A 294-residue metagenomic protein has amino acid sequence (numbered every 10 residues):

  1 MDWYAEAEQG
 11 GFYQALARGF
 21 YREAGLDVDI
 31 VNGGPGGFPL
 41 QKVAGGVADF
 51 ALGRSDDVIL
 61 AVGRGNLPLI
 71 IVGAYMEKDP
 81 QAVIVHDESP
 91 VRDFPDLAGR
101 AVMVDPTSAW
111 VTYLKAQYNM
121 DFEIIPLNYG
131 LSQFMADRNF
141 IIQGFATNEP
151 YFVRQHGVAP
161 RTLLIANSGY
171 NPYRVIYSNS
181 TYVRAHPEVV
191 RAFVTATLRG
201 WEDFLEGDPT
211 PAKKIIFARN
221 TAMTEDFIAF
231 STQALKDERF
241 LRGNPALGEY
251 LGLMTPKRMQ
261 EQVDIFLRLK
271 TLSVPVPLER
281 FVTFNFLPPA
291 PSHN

Functional and structural regions predicted by a protein language model:
M1-L127, L131-G144, L163-L164: Short, glycine-/small- and polar/acidic-enriched structural segments that line small-molecule recognition paths
D2, Y75-I84, R154-H186, V190 (+4 more regions): Periplasmic-binding protein-like
E8, A17, G36-P39, R54-D57 (+10 more regions): Stable alpha-helical elements in mature extracytoplasmic
L16-G19, A24-G25, V47, L52-S55 (+10 more regions): Sec/Tat-exported extracytoplasmic proteins
D29-I30, G37, N167, A229-K236 (+1 more regions): Short linear loop/turn motifs
E88-R92, S108, K115, I141-G144 (+5 more regions): Proline/Glycine/Serine-rich low-complexity intrinsically disordered segments that serve as flexible stalks/linkers
R184-L269: Secondary-structure end/capping motifs
P256-N294: Conserved C-terminal helix/tail region of periplasmic/extracytoplasmic solute-binding proteins
